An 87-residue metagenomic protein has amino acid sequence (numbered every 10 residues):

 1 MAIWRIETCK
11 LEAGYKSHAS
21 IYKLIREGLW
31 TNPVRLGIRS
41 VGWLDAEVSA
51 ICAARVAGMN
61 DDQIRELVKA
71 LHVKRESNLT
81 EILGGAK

Functional and structural regions predicted by a protein language model:
M1-L24, A50, A54-A57, A86-K87: Polyanion-binding surface elements
K16-S49: Amphipathic, hydrophobic secondary-structure cores in small proteins
E47-L83: A short, Lys/Arg-enriched interface patch at domain edges and termini
